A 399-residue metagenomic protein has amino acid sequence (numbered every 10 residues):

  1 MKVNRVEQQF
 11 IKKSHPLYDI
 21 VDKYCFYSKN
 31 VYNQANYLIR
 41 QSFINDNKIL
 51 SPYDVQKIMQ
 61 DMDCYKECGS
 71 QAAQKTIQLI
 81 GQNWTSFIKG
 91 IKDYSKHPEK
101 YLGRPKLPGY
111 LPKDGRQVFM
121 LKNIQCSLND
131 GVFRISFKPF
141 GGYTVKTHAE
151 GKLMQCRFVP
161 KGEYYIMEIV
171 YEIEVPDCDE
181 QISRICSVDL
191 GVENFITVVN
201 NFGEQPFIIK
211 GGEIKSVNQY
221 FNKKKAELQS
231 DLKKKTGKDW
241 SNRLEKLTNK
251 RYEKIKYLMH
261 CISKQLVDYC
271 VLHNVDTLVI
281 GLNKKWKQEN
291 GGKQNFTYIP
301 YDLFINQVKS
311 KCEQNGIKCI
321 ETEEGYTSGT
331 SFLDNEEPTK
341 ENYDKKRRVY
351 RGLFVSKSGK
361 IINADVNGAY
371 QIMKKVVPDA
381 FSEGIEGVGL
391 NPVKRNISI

Functional and structural regions predicted by a protein language model:
M1-K75: Gly/serine-rich nucleotide phosphate-binding loop at the start of the catalytic core of nucleotide/ADP-ribose-handling
N4, K293-N295, I299-I399: Positively charged, low-complexity nucleic-acid-binding target-recognition regions
P16-Y18, S216, G325-T330: A short acidic, often aromatic-flanked loop/helix-cap motif at beta-alpha or helix-coil junctions that lines enzyme
A35, T76-F87, A364-V376: Stable alpha-helical structural segments in soluble proteins, enriched in small hydrophobic residues
I44-D61, K161-I305, S382-I399: Substrate-contacting helices/loops that form the catalytic groove of nucleic-acid and nucleotide-polymer processing
Y53-K161, Y298: Acidic carboxylate diad motif detector
L111-I173, D179, F304, E313-K318 (+4 more regions): Glycine/proline-rich, flexible active-site/cofactor-binding loop segments that harbor closely spaced acidic
